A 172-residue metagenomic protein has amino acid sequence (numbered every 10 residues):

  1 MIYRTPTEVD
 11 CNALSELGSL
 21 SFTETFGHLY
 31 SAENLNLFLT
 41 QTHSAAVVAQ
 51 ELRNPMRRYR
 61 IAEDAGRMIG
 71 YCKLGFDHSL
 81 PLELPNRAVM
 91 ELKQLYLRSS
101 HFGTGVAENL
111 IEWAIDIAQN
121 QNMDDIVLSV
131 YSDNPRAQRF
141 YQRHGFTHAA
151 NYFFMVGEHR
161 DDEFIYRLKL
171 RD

Functional and structural regions predicted by a protein language model:
M1-Y3: Extreme N-terminal starter segment of soluble prokaryotic enzymes
T5-V9, E16-L29, N36-S100, E108-W113 (+4 more regions): Acetyl-CoA-dependent GNAT
N34-N36, S132: Short histidine/acidic/glycine/proline-rich micro-motifs that form metal- and phosphate-coordinating active-site loops
P85-M90, D124-V127, Y131-Q138, Q142-H144 (+1 more regions): C-terminal "cap" of GNAT-fold acetyltransferases
R98-S100, T104, S132-D133: Active-site acidic-Proline motif in GNAT/NAT acetyltransferases
G105, N122, G145: Short glycine-rich hinge loops at helix-strand junctions in the catalytic core of two-component histidine kinases
